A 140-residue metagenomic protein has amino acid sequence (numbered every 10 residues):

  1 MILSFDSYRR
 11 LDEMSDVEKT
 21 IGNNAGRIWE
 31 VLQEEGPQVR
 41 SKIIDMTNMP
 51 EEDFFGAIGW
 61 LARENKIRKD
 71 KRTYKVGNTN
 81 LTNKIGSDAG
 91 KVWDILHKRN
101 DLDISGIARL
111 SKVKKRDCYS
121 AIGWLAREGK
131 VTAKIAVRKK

Functional and structural regions predicted by a protein language model:
M1-I2: Short hydrophobic transmembrane-like helices used for membrane targeting/insertion
F5-R27, R68-W93, S120, V137-K140: Short alpha-helical segments that sit at the start of domains
T20-M46, I85-L110: Short amphipathic alpha-helical interface segments
R40, I44, A57, K66-I67 (+2 more regions): Catalytic cores of transferase enzymes with a strong primary signal for eukaryotic protein kinases
I43, F55, K71-T73, I107 (+2 more regions): Short loop/turn and capping residues at structural boundaries
M49-W60, V113-W124: Short amphipathic alpha-helical interaction segments
A62-R72, A126-A136: A short, conserved structural fragment
V92, D103, I107-A108, G123 (+1 more regions): A broadly structural signal marking compact, well-ordered functional cores that mediate small-ligand/cofactor/substrate
